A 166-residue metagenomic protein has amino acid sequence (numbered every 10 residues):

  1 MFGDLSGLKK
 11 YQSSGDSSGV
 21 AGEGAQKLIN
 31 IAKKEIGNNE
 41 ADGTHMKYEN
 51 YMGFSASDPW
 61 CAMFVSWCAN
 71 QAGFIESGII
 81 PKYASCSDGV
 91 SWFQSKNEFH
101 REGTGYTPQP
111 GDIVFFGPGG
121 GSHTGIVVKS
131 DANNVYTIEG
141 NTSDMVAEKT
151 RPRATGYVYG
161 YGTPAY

Functional and structural regions predicted by a protein language model:
F2-V20, S91-W92, G105, I113 (+1 more regions): GSAT-biased (Gly/Ser/Ala/Thr-rich) low-complexity helical/flexible tracts used as stalks/linkers
D4, S85, E102-T104, E148-A154: Short, solvent-exposed coil/turn linker segments
L5-S77: N-terminal capping segments
A25, I29, N134, V158: A residue-level signal for beta-strand positions that form part of recognition/binding surfaces within mature
L28, A32, V114, V127-V128 (+1 more regions): Residue-level detection of beta-strand scaffold positions
D42-P59, G117-Y157: Glycine-rich catalytic cores of cysteine/serine-nucleophile enzymes that process amide/ester linkages in cell-envelope
I75-D144: ...with weaker cross-activation on analogous glycine-rich loops/strands in unrelated enzymes
T155-Y166: Low-complexity, Gly/Ser/Thr/Pro-rich intrinsically disordered linker/tail segments
